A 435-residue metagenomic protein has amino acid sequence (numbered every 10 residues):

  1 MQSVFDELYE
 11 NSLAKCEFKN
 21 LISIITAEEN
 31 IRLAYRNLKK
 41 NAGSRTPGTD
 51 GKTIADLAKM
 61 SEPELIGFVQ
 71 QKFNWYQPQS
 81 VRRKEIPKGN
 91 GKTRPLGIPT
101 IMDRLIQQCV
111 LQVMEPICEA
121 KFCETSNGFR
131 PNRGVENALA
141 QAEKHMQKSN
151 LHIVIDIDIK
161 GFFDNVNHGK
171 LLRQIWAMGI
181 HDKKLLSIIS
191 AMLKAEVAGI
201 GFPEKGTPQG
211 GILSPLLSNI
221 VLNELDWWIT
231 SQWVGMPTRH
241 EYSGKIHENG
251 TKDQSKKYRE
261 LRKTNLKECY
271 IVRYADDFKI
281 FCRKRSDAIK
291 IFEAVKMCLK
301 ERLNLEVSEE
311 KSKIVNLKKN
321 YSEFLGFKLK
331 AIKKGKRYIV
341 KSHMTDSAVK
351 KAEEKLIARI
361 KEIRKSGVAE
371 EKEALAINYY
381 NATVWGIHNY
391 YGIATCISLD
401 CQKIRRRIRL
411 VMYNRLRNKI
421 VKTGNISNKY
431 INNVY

Functional and structural regions predicted by a protein language model:
M1-P63: Non-catalytic, polymerase-adjacent accessory regions of viral genome-replication enzymes
E29-L33, V81-R82, L193, E371-Y390 (+1 more regions): Core structural elements
D56, T100, I280-K284: Short beta-strand-to-loop capping motifs
D56-S80: Amphipathic alpha-helical blocks
L65, S80, E124-T125, R130 (+2 more regions): Conserved polymerase palm-domain catalytic core
K194, G199, L303-A369, L375-A376 (+1 more regions): A conserved non-catalytic segment of reverse transcriptases and RNA-directed RNA polymerases corresponding to the late
I397-Y435: A terminal-accessory region detector
